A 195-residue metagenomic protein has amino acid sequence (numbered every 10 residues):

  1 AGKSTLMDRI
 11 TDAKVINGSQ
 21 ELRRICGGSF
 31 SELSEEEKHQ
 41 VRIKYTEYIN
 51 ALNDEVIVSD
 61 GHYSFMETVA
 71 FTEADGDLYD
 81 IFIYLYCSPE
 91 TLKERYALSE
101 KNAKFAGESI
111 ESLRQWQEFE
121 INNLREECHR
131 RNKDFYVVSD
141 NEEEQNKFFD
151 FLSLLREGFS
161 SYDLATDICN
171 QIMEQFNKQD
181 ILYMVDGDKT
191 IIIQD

Functional and structural regions predicted by a protein language model:
A1-I10, T190-I192: Glycine-rich phosphate-binding P-loop
T5-E47: Conserved substrate/cofactor phosphate-moiety recognition/catalytic segment in nucleotide-dependent phosphotransferases
A13, E55-V56, L78-F82, I181: Conserved acidic residues
A13-V15, F82-Y84, F135-V137: Conserved beta-strand scaffold positions in the cores of enzyme catalytic domains, especially in NTP/NDP-utilizing
Q40, F105-E118: A short acidic, glycine-rich active-site loop that binds or catalyzes chemistry on phosphate/adenosine moieties
N53-H62: Loop/turn-to-beta-strand initiation segments
G61-N102: ATP-dependent NMP and nucleoside kinases share a basic, alpha-helical "lid"
L113-G187: Non-catalytic pre-domain segments flanking phosphatase-related domains
